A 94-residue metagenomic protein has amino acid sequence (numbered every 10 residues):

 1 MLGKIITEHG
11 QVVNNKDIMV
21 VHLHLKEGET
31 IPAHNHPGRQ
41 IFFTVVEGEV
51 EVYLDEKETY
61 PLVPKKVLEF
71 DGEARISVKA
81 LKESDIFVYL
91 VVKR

Functional and structural regions predicted by a protein language model:
L2-P32: A short glycine-rich, His/Asp/Glu-containing loop-to-beta-strand
V21, T30-I31, G48-Y53, V67: Short beta-strand segments in beta-sandwich/barrel cores
H22, F42, K57-Y60: Short, surface-exposed secondary-structure edge patches
L23, I31-H36, L54, K79-A80: Short histidine-centered beta-strand/loop micro-motifs that create catalytic or ligand/metal-coordination sites
G38-V50, D55: Glycine- and acidic-residue-biased ligand/ion/polar-headgroup-sensing regions
V46-E47, V63, K82: A cytosolic small-molecule/anion-sensing beta-strand core signal
E56-E73: Short acidic-glycine-tyrosine-enriched beta hairpin
G72-R94: Ligand-binding loop in jelly-roll beta-barrel domains
